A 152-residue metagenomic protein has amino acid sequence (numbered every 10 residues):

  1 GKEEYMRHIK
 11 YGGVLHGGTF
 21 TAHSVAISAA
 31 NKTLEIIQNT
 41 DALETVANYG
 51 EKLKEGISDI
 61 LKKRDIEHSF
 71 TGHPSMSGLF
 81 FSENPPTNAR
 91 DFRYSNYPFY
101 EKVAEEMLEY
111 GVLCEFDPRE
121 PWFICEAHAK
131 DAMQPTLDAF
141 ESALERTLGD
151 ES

Functional and structural regions predicted by a protein language model:
G1-S152: Conserved N-terminal phosphate-binding loop of PLP-dependent enzymes in the Aspartate aminotransferase
